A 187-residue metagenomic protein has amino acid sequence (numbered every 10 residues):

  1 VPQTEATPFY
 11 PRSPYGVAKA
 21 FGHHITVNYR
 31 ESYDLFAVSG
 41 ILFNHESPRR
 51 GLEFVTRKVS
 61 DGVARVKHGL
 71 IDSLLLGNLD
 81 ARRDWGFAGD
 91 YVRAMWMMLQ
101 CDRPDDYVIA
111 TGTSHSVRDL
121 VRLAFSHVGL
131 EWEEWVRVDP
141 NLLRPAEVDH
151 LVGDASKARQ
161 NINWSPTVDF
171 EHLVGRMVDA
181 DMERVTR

Functional and structural regions predicted by a protein language model:
V1-S39, E46-R50: Catalytic helix-loop patch of NAD(P)-dependent Rossmann-fold dehydrogenases
S39-L42, G77: Short beta-strands and strand-loop turn motifs
F43-E46, R82: A short, flexible beta-alpha/helix-coil linker loop
R50-R187: C-terminal substrate-binding subdomain of Rossmann-fold SDR/epimerase-dehydratase oxidoreductases
